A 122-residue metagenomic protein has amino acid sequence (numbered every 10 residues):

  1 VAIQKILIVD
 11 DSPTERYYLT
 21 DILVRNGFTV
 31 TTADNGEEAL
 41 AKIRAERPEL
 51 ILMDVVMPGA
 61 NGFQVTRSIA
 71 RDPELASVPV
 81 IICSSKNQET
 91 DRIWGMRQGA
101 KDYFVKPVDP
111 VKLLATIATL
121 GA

Functional and structural regions predicted by a protein language model:
R16, P58-G59, A76, Q88 (+1 more regions): The feature encodes the CheY-like receiver
Y17-R25: Charged docking surfaces used in two-component/phosphorelay signaling
G27-D34, K42: Short hydrophobic/Thr-rich beta-strand motif most characteristic of the beta2 strand and flanking loop of CheY-like
E46-L52: Active-site beta3 strand of CheY-like receiver
K101: Short, glycine/charged-rich "phosphate-handling" switch motifs in NTP-dependent and phosphotransfer domains
V108-A118: C-terminal output helix
